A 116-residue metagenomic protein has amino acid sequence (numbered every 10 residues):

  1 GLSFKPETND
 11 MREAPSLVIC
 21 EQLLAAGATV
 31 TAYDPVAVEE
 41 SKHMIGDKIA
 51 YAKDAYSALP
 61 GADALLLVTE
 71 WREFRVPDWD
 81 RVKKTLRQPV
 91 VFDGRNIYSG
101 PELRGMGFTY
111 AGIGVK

Functional and structural regions predicted by a protein language model:
G1-K116: Structural/interface elements that position substrates and couple domains in central-metabolism enzymes
